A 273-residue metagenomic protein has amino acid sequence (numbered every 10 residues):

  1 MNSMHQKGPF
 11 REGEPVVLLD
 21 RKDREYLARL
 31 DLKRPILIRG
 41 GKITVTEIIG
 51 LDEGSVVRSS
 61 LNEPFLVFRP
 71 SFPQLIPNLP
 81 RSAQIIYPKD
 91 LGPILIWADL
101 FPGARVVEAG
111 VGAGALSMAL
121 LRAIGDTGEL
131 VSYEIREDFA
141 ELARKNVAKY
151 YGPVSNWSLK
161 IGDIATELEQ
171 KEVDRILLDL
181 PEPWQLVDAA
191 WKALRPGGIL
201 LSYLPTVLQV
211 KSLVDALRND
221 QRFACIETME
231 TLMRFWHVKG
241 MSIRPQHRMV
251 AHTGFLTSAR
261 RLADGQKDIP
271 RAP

Functional and structural regions predicted by a protein language model:
M1-R69: N-terminal auxiliary segments of SAM/dcSAM-dependent transferases
K7-G8, N78-L91: Conserved SAM-binding loop and adjacent beta-strand
I96-F101, A123, Y151, L168-Q170 (+1 more regions): Glycine-rich helix-loop-beta junction characteristic of Rossmann-like nucleotide cofactor-binding loops
F101-G112: Conserved class I S-adenosyl-L-methionine
A104, G128, G198: Glycine-centered, small-residue-biased loops immediately flanking beta-strands in adenine/cofactor-binding cores
A113-D126: Conserved SAM-binding loop of SAM-dependent methyltransferases across substrates and taxa, primarily the Class I
Y133-P183: S-adenosyl-L-methionine
V187-F255: C-terminal substrate-binding/active-site "lid" region of AdoMet-derived donor-dependent transferases
